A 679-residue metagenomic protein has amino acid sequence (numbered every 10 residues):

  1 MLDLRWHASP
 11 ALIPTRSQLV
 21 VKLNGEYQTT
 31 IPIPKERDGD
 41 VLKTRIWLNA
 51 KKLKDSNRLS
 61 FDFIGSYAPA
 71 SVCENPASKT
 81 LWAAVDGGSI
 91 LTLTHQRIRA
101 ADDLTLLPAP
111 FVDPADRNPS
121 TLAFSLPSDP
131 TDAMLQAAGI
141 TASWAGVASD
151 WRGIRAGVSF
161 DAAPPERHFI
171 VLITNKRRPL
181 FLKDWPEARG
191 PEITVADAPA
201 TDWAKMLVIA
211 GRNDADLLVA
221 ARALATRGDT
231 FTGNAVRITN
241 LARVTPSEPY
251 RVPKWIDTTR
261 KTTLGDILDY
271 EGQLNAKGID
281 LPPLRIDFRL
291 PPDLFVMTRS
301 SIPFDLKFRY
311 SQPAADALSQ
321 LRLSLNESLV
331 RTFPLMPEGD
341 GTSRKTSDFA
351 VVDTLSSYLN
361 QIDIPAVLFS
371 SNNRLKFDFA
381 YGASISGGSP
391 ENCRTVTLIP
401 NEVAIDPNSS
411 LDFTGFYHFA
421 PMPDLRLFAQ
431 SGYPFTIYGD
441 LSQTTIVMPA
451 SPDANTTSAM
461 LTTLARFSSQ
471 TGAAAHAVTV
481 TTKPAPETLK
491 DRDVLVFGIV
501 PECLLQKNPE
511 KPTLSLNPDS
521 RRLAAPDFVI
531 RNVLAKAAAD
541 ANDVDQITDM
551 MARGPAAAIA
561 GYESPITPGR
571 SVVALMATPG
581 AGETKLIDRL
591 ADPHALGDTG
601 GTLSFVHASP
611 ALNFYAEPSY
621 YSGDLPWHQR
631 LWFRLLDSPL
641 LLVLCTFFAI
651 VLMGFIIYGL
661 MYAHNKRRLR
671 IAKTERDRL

Functional and structural regions predicted by a protein language model:
M1-L679: Solvent-exposed alpha-helical segments and adjacent loops that form catalytic or protein-interaction surfaces
